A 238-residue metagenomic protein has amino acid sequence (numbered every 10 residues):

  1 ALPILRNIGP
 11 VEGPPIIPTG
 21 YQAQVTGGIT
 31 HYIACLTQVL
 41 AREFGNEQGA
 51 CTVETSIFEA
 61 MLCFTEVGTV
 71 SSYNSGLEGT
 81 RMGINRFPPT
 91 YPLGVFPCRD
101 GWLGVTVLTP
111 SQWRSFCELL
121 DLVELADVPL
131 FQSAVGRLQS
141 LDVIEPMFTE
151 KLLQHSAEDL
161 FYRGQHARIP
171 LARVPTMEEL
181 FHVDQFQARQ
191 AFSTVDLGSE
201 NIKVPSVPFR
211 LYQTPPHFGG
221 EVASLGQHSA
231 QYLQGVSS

Functional and structural regions predicted by a protein language model:
A1-L103, V107-L108: Active-site-adjacent "lid/gating" segments in soluble enzymes
S72-G83, V183-D196: Short, surface-exposed loop/helix-turn segments at secondary-structure junctions that function as lids/hinges flanking
N85, Y91-A167, L171: Aromatic-enriched alpha-helical interface/lid elements that frame and gate functional surfaces
G94-C98, F192-G198: Short acidic-hydrophobic surface loop/beta-edge motif
P110-S111, E179, F209, P216: Short, glycine-/Ser/Thr-/acidic-enriched flexible segments
Q165-A188: Conserved PLP cofactor-binding pocket of PLP-dependent enzymes
V195-S238: Flexible, small-/acidic-enriched active-site or ligand-binding loops
